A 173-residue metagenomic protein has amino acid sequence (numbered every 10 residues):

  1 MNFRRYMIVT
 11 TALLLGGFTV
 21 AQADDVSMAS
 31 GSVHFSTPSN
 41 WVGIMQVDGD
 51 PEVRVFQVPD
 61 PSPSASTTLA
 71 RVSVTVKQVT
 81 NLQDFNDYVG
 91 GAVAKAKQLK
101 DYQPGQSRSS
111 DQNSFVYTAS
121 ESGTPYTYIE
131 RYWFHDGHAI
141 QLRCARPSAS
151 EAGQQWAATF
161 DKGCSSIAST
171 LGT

Functional and structural regions predicted by a protein language model:
M1-I8: Bacterial N-terminal signal peptides that target proteins for export
I8-G17: Bacterial N-terminal signal peptides
F18-A23: Sec/Tat signal peptide C-region and signal peptidase I cleavage site
D24-V53: N-terminal "mature-domain start" segment
S32, V79, Q83, E151-A158: Soluble non-cytosolic domains of exported or imported proteins
T37, D84-A92, W156-G163: Stable alpha-helical elements in mature extracytoplasmic
V47-I129, F134, A139, S148: Conserved polar/disulfide-associated segments of primarily extracytoplasmic proteins
L142-T173: Surface-exposed amphipathic alpha-helical segments
